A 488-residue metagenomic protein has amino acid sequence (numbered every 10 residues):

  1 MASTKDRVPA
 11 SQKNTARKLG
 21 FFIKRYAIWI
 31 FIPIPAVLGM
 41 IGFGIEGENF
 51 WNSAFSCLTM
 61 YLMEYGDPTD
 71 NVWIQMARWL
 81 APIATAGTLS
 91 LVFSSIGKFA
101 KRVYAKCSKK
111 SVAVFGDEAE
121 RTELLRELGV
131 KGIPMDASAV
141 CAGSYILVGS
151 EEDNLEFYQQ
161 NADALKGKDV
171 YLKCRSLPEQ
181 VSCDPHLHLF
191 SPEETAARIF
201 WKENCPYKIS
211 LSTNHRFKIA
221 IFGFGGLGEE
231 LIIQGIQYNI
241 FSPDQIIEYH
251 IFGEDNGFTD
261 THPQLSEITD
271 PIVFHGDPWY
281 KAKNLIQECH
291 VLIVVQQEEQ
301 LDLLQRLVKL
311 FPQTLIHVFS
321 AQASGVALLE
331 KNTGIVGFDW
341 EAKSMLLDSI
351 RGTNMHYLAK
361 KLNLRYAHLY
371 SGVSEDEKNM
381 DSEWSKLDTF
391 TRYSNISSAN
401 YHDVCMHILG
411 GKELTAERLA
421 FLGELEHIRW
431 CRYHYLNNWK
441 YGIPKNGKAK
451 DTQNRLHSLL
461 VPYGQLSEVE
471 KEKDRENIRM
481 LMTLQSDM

Functional and structural regions predicted by a protein language model:
A2-M40, I45-N52, T59, M63-E424: Cytosolic regulatory regions of ion transport systems
S56, Q237, F390, R432 (+1 more regions): Generic detector of well-ordered secondary structure
V373-D381, I396-M488: Family-specific functional microsites
